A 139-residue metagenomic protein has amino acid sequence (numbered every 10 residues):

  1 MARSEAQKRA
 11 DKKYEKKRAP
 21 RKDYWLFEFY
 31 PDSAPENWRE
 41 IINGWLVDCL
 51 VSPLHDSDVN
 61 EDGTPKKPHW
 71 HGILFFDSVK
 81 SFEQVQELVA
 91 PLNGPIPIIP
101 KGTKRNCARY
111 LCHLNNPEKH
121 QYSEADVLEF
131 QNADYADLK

Functional and structural regions predicted by a protein language model:
A2-R39, W45, V79-K139: Catalytic "initiation/cleavage/transfer" segments centered on a nucleophilic residue and adjacent nucleic-acid-engaging
R18-P20, T64-K67: Short, flexible turn/loop "capping" segments at secondary-structure junctions
Y24, K67-H71: Extracellular structured ligand-interaction cores
W25-F27, V51, L74-F76: Hydrophobic beta-strand residues in large extracellular and virion-surface proteins
P31, H55, L74-S78: Short, flexible loop/turn elements at secondary-structure junctions
W45-T64: Short, glycine- and small/hydrophobic-rich beta-strand elements in well-ordered beta-sheets
T64-K66, F75, S81: Short, Lys/Arg-enriched phosphate-binding patches
W70-D77, N93: Detector for short helical micro-motifs
